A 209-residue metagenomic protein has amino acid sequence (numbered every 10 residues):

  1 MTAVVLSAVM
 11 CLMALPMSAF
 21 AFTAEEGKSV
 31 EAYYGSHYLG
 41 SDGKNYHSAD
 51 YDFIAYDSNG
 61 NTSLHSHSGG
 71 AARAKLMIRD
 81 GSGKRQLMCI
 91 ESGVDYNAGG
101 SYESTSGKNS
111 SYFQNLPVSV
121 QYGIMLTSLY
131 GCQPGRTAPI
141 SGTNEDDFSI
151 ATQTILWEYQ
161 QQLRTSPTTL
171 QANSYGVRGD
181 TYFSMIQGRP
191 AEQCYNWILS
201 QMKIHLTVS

Functional and structural regions predicted by a protein language model:
V4-V5, C11-F20: C-terminal segment of classical bacterial N-terminal signal peptides
F22-T207: Short, surface-exposed polybasic-aromatic patches that bind anionic ligands, especially phosphate groups
